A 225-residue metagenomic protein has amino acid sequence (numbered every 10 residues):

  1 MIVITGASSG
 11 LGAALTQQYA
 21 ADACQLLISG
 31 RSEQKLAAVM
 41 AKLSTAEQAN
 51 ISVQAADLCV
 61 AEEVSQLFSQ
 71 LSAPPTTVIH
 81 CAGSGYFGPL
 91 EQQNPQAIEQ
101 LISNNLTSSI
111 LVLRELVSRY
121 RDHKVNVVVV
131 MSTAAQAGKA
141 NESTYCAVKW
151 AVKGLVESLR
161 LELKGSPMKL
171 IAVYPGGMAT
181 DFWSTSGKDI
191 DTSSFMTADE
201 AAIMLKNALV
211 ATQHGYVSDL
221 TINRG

Functional and structural regions predicted by a protein language model:
S8-S9: Conserved glycine-rich cofactor-binding loop
C24-A38: Conserved glycine-rich Rossmann-like NAD(P)H-binding loop of the short-chain dehydrogenase/reductase
C81-F87: Conserved NAD(P)H cofactor-binding loop of Rossmann-fold oxidoreductase domains
P89-L90, N94-I102: Substrate-binding pocket helix/loop in short-chain dehydrogenase/reductase
L113, V148: Active-site helix of classical SDR
S132: Residue(s) in the substrate-gating loop at a strand-loop-helix junction that position the organic substrate next
A172, K188-G225: C-terminal helical subdomain
